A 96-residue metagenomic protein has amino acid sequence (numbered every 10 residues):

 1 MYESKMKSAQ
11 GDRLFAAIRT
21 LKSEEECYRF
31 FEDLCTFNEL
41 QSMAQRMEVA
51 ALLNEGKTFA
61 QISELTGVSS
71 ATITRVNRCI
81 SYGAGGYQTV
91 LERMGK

Functional and structural regions predicted by a protein language model:
M1-L21: General nucleic-acid-binding
A17, D33, T72-R75, C79: Residue-level recognition of specific faces of alpha-helices
L21-E25, F37, G56: Residues at alpha-helix boundaries and the short loops/turns that link adjacent helices
E26-Q45, G95: Short, Lys/Arg-enriched anionic-surface-contact patches
M43-K57: Short, amphipathic alpha-helical "recognition" segments used to contact nucleic acids or chromatin
A60, Q88, R93-K96: General marker for long, soluble alpha-helical cores
Q61-T66, I73: Short alpha-helical "recognition helix" segments of helix-turn-helix
N77-L91: Short, solvent-exposed alpha-helical "recognition" segments
